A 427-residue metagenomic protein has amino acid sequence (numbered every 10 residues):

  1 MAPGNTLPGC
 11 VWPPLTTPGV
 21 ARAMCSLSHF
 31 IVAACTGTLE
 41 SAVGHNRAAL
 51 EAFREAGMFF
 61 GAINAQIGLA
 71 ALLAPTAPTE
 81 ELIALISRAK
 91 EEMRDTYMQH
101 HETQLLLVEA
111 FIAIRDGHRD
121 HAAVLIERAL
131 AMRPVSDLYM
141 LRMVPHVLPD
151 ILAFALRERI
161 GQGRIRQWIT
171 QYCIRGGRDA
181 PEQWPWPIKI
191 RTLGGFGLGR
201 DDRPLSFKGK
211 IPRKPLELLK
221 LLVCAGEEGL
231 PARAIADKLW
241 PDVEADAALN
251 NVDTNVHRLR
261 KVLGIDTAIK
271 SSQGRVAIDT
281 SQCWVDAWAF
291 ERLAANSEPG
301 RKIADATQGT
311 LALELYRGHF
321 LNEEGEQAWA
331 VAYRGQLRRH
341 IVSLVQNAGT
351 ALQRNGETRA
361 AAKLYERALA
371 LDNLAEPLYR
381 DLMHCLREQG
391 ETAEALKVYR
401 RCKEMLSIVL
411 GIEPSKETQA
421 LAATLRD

Functional and structural regions predicted by a protein language model:
M1-G9, G37-A48, A77-R88, V124-L125 (+3 more regions): Helix-turn-helix repeat elements of alpha-solenoid scaffolds
M1-G9, P13-F30: Extended amphipathic alpha-helical coiled-coil/heptad-repeat regions
L7-P18, R47-M58, S87-D95, R128-D137 (+3 more regions): Amphipathic alpha-helical segments of tetratricopeptide repeats
P18, S26-H29, A33, A56 (+4 more regions): A structural signal for the main folded, soluble domain(s) of proteins
F59-A62, Q66, A71, M98-E102 (+8 more regions): Intrinsically disordered, charged and Pro/Gly-enriched terminal/linker segments that flank large helical-solenoid
N64-I67, E80-P134, C385-R387: Ankyrin-repeat and related helical/solenoid repeat scaffolds used for protein-protein interactions
P149, A153-L216, D266-A277, G318: Short boundary/linker motifs that mark transitions into or out of structured domains
K210-K220, L239, E244-G264: DNA-recognition element of transcription regulators
